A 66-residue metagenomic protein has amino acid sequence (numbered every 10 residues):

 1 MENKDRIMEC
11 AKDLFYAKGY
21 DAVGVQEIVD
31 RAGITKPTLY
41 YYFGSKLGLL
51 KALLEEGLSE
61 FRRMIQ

Functional and structural regions predicted by a protein language model:
E2-N3, I34: The short coil/loop that forms the "turn" connecting the two helices of the helix-turn-helix
R6-D13, A17, R31, G44 (+1 more regions): Alpha-helical structural segments
I7, I28, L39: Conserved hydrophobic/aromatic packing and binding residues within compact polymer-binding modules
G19-Y20, Y40: Short amphipathic helical patch at the helix-1/turn junction of helix-turn-helix
V23-G24, I34: Residue-level hotspots within transmembrane alpha-helices of multi-pass secondary transporters
Q26, P37, L47: Residues within helix-turn-helix
I34-F43: Short hydrophobic/aromatic patch on the recognition helix
